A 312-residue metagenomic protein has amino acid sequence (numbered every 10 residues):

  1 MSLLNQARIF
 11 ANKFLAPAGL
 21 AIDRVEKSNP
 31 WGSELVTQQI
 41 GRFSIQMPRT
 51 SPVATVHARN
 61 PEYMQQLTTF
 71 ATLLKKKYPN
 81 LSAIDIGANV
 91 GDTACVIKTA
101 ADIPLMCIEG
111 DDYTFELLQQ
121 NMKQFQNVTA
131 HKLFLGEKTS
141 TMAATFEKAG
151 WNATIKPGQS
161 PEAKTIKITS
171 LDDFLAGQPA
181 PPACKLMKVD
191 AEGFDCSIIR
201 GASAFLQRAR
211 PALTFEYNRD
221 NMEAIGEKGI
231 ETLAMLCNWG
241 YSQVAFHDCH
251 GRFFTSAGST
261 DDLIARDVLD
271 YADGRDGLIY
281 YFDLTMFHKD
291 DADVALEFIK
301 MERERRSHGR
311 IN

Functional and structural regions predicted by a protein language model:
M1-N121, F125-T129, S160, G177-P182 (+1 more regions): S-adenosyl-L-methionine
V56-I84, T141, G150-A209, N221-E227: Short internal loop-to-helix segment that lines adenine-nucleotide cofactor pockets
I84-A88, I108, L133, M187-V189 (+1 more regions): Active-site flanking residues adjacent to catalytic metal/cofactor-binding acidic residues
A88-D92, D112, L135-E137, A191-G193 (+1 more regions): Short, glycine/acidic-enriched loop or turn micro-motifs at the edges of active sites
I97-A100, A202-A209, L236-W239: Short, conserved loop/helix-junction motifs that constitute active-site signature segments in enzyme catalytic cores
F115-G150: Core alpha/beta nucleotide-donor-binding catalytic domains of modification enzymes
R210-N218: Conserved beta-strand signature within the Rossmann-like core of class I S-adenosyl-L-methionine
G229-S242: Conserved Class I S-adenosyl-L-methionine
